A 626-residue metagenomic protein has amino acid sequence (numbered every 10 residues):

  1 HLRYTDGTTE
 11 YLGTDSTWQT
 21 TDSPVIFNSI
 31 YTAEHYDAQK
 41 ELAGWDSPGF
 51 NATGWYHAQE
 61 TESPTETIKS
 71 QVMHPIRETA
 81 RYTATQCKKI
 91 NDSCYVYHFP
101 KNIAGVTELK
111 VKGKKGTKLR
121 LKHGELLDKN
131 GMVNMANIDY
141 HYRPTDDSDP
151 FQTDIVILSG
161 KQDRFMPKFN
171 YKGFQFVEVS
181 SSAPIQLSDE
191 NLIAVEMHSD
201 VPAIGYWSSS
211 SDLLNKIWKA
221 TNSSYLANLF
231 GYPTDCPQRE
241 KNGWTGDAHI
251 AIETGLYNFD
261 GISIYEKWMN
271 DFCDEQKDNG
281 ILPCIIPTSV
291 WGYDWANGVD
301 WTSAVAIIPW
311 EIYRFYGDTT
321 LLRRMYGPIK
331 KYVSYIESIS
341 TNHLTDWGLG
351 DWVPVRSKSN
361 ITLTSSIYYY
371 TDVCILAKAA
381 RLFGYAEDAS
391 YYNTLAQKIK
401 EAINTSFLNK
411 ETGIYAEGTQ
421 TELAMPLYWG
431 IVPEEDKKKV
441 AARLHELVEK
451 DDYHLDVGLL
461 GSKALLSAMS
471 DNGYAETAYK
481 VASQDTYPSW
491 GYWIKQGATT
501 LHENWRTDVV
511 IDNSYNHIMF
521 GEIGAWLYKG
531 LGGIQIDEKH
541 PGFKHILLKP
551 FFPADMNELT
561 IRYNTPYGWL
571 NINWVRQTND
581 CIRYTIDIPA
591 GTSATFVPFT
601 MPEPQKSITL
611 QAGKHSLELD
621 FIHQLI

Functional and structural regions predicted by a protein language model:
H1-R239, G246-D247, S263-E266, P283-V290 (+2 more regions): Extracellular/oxidizing-compartment recognition motifs
H1-Y4, T9-W45, Q71-A80, E476-I626: Non-catalytic C-terminal accessory modules of carbohydrate-active enzymes
G13-T21, F176, P184-A220, L226 (+8 more regions): Active-site acid/base region of carbohydrate-active enzymes
Y36-A38, E240, N258, T302-A306 (+6 more regions): C-terminal capping/lid segments that line or modulate ligand- or cofactor-binding pockets
Y95-F99, R164-P167, Y415, I582-I586 (+1 more regions): Generic recognition of long tandem-repeat/solenoid scaffolds
Y95-Y97, T107, L119, A251 (+3 more regions): Hydrophobic residues positioned within well-ordered beta-strands of beta-sheet architectures
